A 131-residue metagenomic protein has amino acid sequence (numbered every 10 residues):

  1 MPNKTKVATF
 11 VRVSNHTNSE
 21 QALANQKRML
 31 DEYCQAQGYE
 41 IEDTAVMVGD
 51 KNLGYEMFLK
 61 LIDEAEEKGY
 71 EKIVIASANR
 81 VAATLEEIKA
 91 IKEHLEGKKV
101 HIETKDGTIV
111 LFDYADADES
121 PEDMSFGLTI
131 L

Functional and structural regions predicted by a protein language model:
M1-L131: Short, structured surface patches at the beginning of a domain
